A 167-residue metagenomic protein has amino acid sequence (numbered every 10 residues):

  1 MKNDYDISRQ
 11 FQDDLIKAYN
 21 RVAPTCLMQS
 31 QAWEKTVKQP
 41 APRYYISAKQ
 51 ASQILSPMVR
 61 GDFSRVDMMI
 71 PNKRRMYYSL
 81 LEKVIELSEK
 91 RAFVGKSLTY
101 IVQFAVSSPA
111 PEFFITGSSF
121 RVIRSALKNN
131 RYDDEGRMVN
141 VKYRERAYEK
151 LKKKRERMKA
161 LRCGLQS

Functional and structural regions predicted by a protein language model:
M1-A23, Q31, K38-V94, K128-L165: Basic, amphipathic alpha-helix used for nucleic-acid engagement in HTH/winged-helix/SANT-Myb modules and analogous
A32-P42, Y100-F113: DNA-recognition alpha helix
I46-S56, T99-Q103, F114-R121: Extended intrinsically disordered, low-complexity coil regions enriched in Ser, Thr, Gly, Ala and often Pro
A105, Q166-S167: Intrinsically disordered, low-complexity regulatory segments in nuclear proteins
V106-D133: Terminal recognition/anchoring or ligand-binding modules at protein termini
